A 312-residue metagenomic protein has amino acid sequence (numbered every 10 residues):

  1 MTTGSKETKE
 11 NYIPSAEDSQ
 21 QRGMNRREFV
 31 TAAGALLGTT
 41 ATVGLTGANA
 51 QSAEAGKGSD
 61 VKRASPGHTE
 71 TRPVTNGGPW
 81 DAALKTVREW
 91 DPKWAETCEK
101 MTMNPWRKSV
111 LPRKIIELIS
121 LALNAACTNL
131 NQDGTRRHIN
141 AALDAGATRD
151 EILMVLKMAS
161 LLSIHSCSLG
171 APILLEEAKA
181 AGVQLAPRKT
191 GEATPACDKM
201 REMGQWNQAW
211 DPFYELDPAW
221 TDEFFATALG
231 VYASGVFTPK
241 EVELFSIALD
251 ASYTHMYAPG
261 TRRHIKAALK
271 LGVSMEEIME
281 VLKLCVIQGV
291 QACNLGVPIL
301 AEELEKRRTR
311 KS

Functional and structural regions predicted by a protein language model:
T2-G23, E28-G44, Q51-I115, D144 (+4 more regions): Acidic, glycine/proline-rich low-complexity segments that act as flexible tails and inter-domain linkers
I116-N131, E241-Y257: Amphipathic, charged-and-aliphatic alpha-helical interface segments that function as noncatalytic docking
A122, V155-A159, E177, A248 (+1 more regions): Short acidic/histidine-centered micro-motifs embedded in hydrophobic/aromatic stretches that mark compact functional
C127-D133, S163-C167, Y253-P259, V290-C293: Short helix-coil transition sites and intra-membrane helix breaks within transmembrane domains of multi-pass
R136-A145, D150, I265-K266, K270-L271: A cross-kingdom feature marking solvent-exposed beta-strand/loop segments within repeated, beta-rich binding/scaffold
L153-L175: Hydrophobic, ordered structural segments
